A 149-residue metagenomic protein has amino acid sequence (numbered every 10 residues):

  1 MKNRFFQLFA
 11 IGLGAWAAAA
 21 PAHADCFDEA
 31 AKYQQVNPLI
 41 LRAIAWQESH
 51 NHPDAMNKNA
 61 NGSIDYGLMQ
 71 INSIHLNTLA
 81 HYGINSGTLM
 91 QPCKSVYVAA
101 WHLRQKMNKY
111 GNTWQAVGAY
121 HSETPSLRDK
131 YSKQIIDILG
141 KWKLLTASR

Functional and structural regions predicted by a protein language model:
M1-F9: Bacterial N-terminal signal peptides that target proteins for export
A17-P21: N-terminal signal peptide c-region/cleavage motif recognized by signal peptidases
H23-R149: Catalytic glycan-binding domains that act on GlcNAc-containing polysaccharides
